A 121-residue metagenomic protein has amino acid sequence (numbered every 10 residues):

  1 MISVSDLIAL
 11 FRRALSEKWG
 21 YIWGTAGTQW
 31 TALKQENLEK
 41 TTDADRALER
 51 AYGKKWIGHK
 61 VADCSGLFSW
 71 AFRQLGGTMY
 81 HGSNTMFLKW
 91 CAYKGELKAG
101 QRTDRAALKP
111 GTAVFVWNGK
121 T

Functional and structural regions predicted by a protein language model:
M1-G77, N118-G119: N-terminal capping segments
I2-A9, E17, G77-T121: ...with weaker cross-activation on analogous glycine-rich loops/strands in unrelated enzymes
